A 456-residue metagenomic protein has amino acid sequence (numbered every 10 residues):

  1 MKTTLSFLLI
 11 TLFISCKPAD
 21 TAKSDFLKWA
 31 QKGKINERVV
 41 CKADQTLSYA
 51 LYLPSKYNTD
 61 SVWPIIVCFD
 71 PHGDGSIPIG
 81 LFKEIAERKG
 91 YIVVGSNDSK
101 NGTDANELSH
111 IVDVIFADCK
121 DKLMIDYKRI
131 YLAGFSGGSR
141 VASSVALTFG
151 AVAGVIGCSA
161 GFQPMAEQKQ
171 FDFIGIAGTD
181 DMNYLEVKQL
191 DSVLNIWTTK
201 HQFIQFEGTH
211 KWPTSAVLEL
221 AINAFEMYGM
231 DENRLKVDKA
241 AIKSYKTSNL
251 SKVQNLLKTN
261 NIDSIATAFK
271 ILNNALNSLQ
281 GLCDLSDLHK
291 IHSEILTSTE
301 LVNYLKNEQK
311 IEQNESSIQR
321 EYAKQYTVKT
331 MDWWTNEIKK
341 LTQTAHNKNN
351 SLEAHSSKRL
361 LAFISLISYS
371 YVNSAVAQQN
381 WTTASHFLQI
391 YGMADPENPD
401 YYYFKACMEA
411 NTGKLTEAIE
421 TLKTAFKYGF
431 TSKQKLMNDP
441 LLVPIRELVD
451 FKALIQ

Functional and structural regions predicted by a protein language model:
C16-V62, N249: A domain-start/cap signature at the N-terminus of enzymes
S55-V62, N106-S136, R140: Gly/Ser-rich "nucleophile elbow"/oxyanion-hole loop immediately N-terminal to the catalytic nucleophile in hydrolases
S61-P71: Short beta-strand element of the alpha/beta-hydrolase
I77-V94: Short amphipathic alpha-helix adjacent to the substrate-entry channel of hydrolases
C119-K122, K128-F171: Primarily recognizes the serine-hydrolase "nucleophile elbow" in alpha/beta-hydrolase and SGNH/GDSL folds
I174-G178: Short beta-strand/loop motif that positions the catalytic acidic residue of the alpha/beta-hydrolase fold
W197-A275, L282, S286-T297, N303: C-terminal catalytic histidine-bearing segment of alpha/beta-hydrolase fold enzymes
E337, S351-G413, E417: Alpha-helical adaptor scaffolds
